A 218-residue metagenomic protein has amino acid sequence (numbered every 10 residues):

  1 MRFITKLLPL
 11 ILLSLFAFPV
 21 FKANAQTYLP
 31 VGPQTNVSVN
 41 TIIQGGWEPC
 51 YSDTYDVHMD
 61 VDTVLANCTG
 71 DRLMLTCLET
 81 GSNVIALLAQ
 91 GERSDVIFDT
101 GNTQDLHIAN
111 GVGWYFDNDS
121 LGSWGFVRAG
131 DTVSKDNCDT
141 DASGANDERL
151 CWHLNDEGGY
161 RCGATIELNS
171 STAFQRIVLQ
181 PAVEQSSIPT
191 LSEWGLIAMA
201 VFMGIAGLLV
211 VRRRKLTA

Functional and structural regions predicted by a protein language model:
M1-L10, F21, W194: Bacterial N-terminal signal peptides that target proteins for export
F3, P19, A173, L209-R212: Short alpha-helical segments used as structural interaction elements across diverse proteins
P9-P19, G204: Bacterial N-terminal signal peptides
N24-V183: Mature extracellular or lumenal effector domains of secreted proteins and single-pass membrane receptors/adhesion
A182-A198: Short, threonine-centered small-residue motifs that mark membrane-proximal processing/anchoring sites and TM-junction
E193-R213: A cross-kingdom C-terminal cell-surface attachment/processing module
R214-A218: Short, charged juxtamembrane terminal tails flanking transmembrane helices
